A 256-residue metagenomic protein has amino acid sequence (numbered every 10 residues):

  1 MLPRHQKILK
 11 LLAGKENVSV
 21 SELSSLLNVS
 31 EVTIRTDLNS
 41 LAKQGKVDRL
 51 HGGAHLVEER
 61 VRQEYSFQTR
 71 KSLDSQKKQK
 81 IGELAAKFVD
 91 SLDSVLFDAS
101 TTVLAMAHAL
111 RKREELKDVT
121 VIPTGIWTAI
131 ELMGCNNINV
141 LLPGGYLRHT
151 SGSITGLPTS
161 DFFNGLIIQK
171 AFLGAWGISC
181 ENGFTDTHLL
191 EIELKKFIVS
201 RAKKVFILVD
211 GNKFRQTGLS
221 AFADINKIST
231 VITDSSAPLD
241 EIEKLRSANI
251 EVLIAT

Functional and structural regions predicted by a protein language model:
L2-K7, A13-S21, L26, V32 (+4 more regions): HTH-adjacent hinge/linker in prokaryotic transcriptional regulators
P3-K10, N17-L23, N28-S30, K43 (+3 more regions): Conserved phosphate- and dinucleotide-binding cores of soluble alpha/beta proteins, encompassing both enzyme active
D37, E114-E115, R148, I198: Short, charged/polar low-complexity linear motifs in solvent-exposed/disordered segments
E58, A99, V209: Pocket-edge structural micro-motifs
T101-L104: Gly/Ser/Thr-rich loops at beta-strand to alpha-helix junctions that form or flank small-molecule/cofactor-binding
M106-A109, K244: A short acidic, amphipathic alpha-helical/loop segment
